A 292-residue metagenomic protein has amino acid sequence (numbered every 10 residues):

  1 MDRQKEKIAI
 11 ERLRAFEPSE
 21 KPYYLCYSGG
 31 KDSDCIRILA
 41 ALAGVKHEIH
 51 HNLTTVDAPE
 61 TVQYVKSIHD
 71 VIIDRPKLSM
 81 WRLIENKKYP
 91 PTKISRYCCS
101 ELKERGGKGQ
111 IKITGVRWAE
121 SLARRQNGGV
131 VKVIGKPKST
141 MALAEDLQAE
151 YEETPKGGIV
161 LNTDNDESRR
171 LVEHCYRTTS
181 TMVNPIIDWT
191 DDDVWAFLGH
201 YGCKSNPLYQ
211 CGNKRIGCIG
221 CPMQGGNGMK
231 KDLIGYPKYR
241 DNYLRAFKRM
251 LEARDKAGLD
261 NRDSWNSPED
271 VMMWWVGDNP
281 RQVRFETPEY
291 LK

Functional and structural regions predicted by a protein language model:
M1-H200: ATP-dependent adenylation/nucleotidyltransferase module used to activate substrates
G199-K292: ATP/NTP-dependent adenylation/nucleotidyl-transfer catalytic domains that generate, transfer, or process NMP-activated
